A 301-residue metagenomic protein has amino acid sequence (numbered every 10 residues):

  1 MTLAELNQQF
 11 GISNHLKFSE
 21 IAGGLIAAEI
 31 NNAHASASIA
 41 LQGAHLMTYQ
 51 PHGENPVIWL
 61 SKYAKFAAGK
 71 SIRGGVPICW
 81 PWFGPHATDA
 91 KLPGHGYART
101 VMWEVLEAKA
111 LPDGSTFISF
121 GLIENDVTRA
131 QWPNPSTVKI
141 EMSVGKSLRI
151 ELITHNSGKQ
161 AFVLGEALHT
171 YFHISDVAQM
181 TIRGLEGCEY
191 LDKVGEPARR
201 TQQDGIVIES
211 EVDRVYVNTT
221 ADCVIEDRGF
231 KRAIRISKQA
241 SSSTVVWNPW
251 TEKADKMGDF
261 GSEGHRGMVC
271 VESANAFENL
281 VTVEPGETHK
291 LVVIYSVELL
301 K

Functional and structural regions predicted by a protein language model:
M1-R73, A221-D222, E226-S241, W250 (+1 more regions): Beta-strand-rich N-terminal accessory domains
K17-A22, L92-V144: Extended, loop-rich substrate-binding clefts of extracytoplasmic carbohydrate-active enzymes
I39, L152-G158, V297: Asparagine-centered strand-capping/turn motif at beta-strand->loop junctions
V57-L111, F120-G121, G286: Extended, compositionally biased flexible segments
V101, I208-L280, P285: Acidic/His-leaning functional-site neighborhoods
V138, L148-I150, H289: Hydrophobic core residues within well-ordered beta-strands of beta-rich domains
Q160-V163, A167, Y171-S243: Active-site/ligand-binding surface loops and adjacent short beta/alpha elements that line catalytic pockets across
